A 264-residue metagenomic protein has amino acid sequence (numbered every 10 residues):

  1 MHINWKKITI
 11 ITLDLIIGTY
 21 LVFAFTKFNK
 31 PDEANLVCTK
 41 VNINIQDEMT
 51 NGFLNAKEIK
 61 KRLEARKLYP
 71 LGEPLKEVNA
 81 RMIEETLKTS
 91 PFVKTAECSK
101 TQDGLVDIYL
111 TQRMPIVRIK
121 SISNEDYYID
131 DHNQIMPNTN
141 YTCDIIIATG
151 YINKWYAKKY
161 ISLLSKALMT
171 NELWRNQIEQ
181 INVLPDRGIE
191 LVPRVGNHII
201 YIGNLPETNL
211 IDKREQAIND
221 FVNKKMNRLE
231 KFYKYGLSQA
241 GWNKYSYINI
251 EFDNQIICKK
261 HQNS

Functional and structural regions predicted by a protein language model:
M1-T89, K94-S264: Charged, solvent-exposed interaction patches on well-folded alpha/beta domains that mediate macromolecular contacts
